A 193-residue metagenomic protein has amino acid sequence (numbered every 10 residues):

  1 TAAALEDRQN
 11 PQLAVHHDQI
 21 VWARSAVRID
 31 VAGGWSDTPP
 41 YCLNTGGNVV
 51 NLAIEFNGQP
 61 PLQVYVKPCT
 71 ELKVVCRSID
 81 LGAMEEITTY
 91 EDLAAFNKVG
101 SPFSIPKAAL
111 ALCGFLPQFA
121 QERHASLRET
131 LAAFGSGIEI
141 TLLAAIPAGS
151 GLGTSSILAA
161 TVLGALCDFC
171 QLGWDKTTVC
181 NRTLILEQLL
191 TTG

Functional and structural regions predicted by a protein language model:
T1-L152, G164-K176, N181: ATP-binding N-lobe of GHMP and related small-molecule kinases
S155: Short, conserved phosphate/pyrophosphate- and ester-handling motifs at nucleotide-, phospho-/glycolipid
T161: Active-site signature of alpha/beta-hydrolase-fold catalytic machinery across serine- and Asp/Cys-nucleophile hydrolases
T177-G193: Conserved post-catalytic alpha-helical subdomain immediately downstream of the catalytic base and nucleotide-binding
